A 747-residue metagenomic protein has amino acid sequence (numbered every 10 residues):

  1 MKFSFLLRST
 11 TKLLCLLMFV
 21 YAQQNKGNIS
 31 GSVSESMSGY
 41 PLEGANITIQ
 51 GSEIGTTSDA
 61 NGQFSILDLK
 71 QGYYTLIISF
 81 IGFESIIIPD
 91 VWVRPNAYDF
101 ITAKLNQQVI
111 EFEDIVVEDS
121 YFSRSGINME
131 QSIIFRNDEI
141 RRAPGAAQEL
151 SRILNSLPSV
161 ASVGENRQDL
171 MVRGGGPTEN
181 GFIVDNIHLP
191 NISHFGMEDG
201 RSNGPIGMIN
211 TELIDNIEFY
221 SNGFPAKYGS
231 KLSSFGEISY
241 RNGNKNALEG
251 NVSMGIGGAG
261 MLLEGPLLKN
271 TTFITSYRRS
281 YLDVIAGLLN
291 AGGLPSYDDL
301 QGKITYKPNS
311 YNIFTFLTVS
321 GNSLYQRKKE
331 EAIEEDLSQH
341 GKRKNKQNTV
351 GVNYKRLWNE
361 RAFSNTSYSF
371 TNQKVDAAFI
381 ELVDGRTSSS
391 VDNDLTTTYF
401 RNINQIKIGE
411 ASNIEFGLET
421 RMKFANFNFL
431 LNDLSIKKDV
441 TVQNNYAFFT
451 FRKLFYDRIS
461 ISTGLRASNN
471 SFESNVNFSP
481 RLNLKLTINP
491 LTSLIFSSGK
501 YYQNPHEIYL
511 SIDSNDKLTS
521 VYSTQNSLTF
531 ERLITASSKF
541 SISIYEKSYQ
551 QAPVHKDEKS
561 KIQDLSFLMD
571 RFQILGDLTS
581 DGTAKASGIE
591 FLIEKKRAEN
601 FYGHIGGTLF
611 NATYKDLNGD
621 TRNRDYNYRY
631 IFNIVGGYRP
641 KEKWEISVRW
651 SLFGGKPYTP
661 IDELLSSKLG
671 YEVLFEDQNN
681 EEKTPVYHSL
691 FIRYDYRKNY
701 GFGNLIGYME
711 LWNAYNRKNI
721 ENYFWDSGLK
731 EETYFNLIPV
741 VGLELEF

Functional and structural regions predicted by a protein language model:
Y21-D114: Periplasm-facing N-terminal accessory domains of Gram-negative outer-membrane beta-barrel systems
E84, V91-F100, D114, E118-F224 (+2 more regions): Periplasmic N-terminal accessory/gating domains of Gram-negative outer-membrane beta-barrel systems
H188, I192-S193, D199, K374 (+7 more regions): Surface-exposed extracellular loop regions of Gram-negative outer-membrane beta-barrel proteins, predominantly
G255-R279, A291-L324, K342-F370, I408-I414 (+2 more regions): Transmembrane beta-barrel wall of Gram-negative outer-membrane proteins
L282, L294, I313-T396, N432-K438 (+1 more regions): Flexible loop and strand-edge segments within Gram-negative outer membrane beta-barrel domains
N393, T397-R401, V440, N444-F448 (+4 more regions): Outer membrane beta-barrel strand-and-loop segments of large Gram-negative receptors, especially TonB-dependent
F455, Q573-G655: Gram-negative outer-membrane beta-barrel transporters
G603, K643, L652-G670, T684-F691 (+1 more regions): C-terminal beta-signal and adjacent terminal beta-strands/loops of Gram-negative outer-membrane beta-barrel proteins
